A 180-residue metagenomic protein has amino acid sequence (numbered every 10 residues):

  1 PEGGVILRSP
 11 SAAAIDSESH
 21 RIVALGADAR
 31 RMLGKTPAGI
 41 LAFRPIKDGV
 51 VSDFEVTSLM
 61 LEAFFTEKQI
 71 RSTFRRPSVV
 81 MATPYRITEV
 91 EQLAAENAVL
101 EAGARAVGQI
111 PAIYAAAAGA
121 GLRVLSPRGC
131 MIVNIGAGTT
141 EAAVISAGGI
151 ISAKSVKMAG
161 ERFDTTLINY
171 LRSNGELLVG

Functional and structural regions predicted by a protein language model:
P1-I135, A143-G180: Nucleotide/phosphate-binding catalytic cleft detector across ATP-hydrolyzing and phosphate-transferring enzymes
G138: Conserved Rossmann-like nucleotide-cofactor binding loop
